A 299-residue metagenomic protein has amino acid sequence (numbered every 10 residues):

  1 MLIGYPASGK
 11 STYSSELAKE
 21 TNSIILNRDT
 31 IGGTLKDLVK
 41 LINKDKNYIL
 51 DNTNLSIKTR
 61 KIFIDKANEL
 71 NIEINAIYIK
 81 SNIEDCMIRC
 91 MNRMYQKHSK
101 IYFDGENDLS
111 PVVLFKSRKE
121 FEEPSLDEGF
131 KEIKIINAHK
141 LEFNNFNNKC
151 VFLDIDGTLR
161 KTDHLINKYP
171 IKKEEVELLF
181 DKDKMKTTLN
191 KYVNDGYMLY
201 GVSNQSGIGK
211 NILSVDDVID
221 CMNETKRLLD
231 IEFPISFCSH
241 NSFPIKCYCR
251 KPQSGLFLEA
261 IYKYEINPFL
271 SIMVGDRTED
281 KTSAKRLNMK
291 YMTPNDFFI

Functional and structural regions predicted by a protein language model:
I3, S8, E16, E84-K149 (+4 more regions): Conserved GTP-binding G-domain of TRAFAC-class P-loop NTPases and closely related GTPase folds
Y5, I77-I83, L229-K246: A short, structured active-site edge motif that brings together acidic residues
Y5-K61: Conserved substrate/cofactor phosphate-moiety recognition/catalytic segment in nucleotide-dependent phosphotransferases
I31, K80-C86, S206-I208: Conserved nucleotide-binding/hydrolysis micro-motifs of P-loop NTPases
L70-C90: Conserved phosphate-donor/acceptor-positioning beta-strand/loop module used by diverse small-molecule
F143-V151, I219, N223-I231, K246-M273 (+1 more regions): Asp-based, Mg2+/Mn2+-dependent phosphohydrolase catalytic module
N145-M198: Active-site neighborhood of HAD-like aspartate-dependent phosphohydrolases
M185-M222, P234-N241: Substrate-recognition element of Asp-dependent hydrolases with the DxDx(T/V) motif
